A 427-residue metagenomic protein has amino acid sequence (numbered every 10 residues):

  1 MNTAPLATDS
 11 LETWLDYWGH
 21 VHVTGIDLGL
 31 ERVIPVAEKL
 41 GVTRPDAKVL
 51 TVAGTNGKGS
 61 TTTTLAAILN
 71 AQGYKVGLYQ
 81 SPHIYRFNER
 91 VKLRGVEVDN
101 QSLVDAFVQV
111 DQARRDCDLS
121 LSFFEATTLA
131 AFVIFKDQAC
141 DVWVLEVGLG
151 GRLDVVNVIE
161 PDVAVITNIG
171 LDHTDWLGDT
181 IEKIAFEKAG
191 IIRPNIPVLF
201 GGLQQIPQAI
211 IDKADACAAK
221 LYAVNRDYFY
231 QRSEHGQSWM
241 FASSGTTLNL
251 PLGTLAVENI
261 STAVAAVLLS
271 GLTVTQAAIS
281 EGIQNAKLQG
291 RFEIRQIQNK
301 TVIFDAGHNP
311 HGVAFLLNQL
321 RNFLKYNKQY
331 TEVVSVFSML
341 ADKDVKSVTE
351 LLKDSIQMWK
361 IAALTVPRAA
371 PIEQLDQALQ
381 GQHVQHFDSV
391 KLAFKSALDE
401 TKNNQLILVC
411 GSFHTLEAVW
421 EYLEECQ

Functional and structural regions predicted by a protein language model:
M1-N56, S60-K75, I84-Y85, A139 (+2 more regions): N-terminal leader/targeting and accessory segments in enzymes
T24, L30, A37-E38, V42-P45 (+3 more regions): ATP-dependent carboxylate-amine ligase catalytic core
L65-N70, F135, L352, L379: Hydrophobic alpha-helical packing residues
L119, V142, E146, P161-T246 (+1 more regions): Acidic, Mg2+-coordinating active-site environments of NTP-dependent enzymes
D137, V142-V147, D154-N157, P161-V165 (+3 more regions): Nucleotide phosphate-binding/pyrophosphate-handling subdomain across enzymes that bind or process nucleotide phosphates
L199, L203-K213, A218, S233 (+3 more regions): C-terminal helical cap/extension that packs against the catalytic core of soluble nucleotide-cofactor enzymes
G201-G202, K213-S233, L250-T254, A278-A286 (+5 more regions): Beta-strand->loop->alpha-helix junctions that form or flank phosphate-binding loops in nucleotide-handling enzymes
S412: Active-site-proximal loop/hinge segments that shape catalytic or ion-binding/gating pockets
